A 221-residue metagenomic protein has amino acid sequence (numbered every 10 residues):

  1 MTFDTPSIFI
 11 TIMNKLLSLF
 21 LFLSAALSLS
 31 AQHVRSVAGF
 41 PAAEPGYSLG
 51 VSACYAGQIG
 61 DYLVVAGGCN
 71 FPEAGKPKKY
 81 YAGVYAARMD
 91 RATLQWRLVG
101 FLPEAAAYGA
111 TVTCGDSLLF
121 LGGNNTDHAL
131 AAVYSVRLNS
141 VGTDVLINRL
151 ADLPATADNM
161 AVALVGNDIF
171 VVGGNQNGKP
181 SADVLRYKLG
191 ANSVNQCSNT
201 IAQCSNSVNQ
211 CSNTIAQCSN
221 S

Functional and structural regions predicted by a protein language model:
M1-H33: Bacterial Sec-dependent N-terminal signal peptides
A31-S221: Kelch-like beta-propeller repeat domains
